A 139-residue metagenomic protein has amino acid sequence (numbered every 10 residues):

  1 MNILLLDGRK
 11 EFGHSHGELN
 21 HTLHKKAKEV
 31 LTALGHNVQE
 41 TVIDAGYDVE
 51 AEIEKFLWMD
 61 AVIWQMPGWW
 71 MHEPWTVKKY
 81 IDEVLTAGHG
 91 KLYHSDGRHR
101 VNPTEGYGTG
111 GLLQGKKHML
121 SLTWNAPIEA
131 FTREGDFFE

Functional and structural regions predicted by a protein language model:
M1-L34: N-terminal beta1-alpha1 ligand-phosphate binding loop
L5, E40-V42, L120: Structural signal for conserved beta-strand scaffold positions within catalytic alpha/beta enzyme cores
G8, I43-A45, G68: Active-site loop/turn elements of alpha/beta-hydrolase fold enzymes, especially the short glycine-/histidine-rich
F12-G13, Y47, P127: Flexible, glycine-rich phosphate/dinucleotide-binding loops and adjacent beta-alpha linkers at cofactor/substrate
T22, F138-E139: Well-ordered, non-membrane alpha-helical segments in soluble/globular domains
L34-Y47: A short beta-strand-loop structural module common to alpha/beta enzyme folds
E50-F138: Helix-loop-strand module that forms the ligand-binding subsite of alpha/beta enzymes
